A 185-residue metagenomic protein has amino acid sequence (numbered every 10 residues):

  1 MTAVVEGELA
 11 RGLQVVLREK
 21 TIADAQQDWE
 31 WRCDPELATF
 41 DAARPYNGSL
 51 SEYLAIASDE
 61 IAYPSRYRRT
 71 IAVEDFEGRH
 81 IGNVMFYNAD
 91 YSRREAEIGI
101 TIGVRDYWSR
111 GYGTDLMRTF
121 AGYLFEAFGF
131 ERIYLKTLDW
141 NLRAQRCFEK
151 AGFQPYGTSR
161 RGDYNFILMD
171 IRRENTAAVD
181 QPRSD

Functional and structural regions predicted by a protein language model:
M1-A25, C33-D34, T70, E74-D185: Acyl-donor (CoA/ACP) binding surface of acyl/acetyltransferases
E36-L37, A62-S65, G129: Generic structural signal for secondary-structure transition and capping sites
E36-S58: Conserved GNAT-fold acetyl-CoA-binding loop/helix
S58-A72: A short helix-loop-beta-strand connector motif used in the catalytic cores of GNAT acetyltransferases and, in some
